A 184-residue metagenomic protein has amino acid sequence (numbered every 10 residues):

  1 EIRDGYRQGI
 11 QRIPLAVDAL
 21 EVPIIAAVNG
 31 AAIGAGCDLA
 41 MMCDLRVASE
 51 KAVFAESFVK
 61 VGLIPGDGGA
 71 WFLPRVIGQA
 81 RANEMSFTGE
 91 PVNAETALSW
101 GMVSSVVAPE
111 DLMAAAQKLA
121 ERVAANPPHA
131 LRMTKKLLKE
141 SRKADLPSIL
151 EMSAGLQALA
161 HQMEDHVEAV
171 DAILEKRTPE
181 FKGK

Functional and structural regions predicted by a protein language model:
E1-Q8: A short acidic, glycine-rich active-site loop that binds or catalyzes chemistry on phosphate/adenosine moieties
I10-I13: Membrane-proximal helix-turn-helix segments that form the acceptor-binding/catalytic region of lipid-linked
L15-L131, A144, A154, A158-M163 (+2 more regions): Crotonase-fold acyl-CoA enzyme core
L138: Active-site-adjacent beta-strand/loop module that shapes the phosphate/pyrophosphate-binding cleft
T178-K184: Short C-terminal tail/terminal secondary-structure segment of NAD(P)H-dependent dehydrogenase/reductase domains
